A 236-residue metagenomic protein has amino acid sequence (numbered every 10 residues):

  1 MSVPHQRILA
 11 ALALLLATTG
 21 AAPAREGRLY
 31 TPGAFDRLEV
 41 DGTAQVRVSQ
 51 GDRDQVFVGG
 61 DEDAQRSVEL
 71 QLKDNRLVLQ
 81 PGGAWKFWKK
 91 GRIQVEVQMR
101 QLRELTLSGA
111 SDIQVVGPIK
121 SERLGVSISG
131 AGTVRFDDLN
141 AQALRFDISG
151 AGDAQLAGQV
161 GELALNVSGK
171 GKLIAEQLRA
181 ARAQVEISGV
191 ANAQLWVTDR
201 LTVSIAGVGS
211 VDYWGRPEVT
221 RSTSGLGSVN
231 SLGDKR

Functional and structural regions predicted by a protein language model:
M1-R236: Intrinsically disordered, low-complexity terminal regions
